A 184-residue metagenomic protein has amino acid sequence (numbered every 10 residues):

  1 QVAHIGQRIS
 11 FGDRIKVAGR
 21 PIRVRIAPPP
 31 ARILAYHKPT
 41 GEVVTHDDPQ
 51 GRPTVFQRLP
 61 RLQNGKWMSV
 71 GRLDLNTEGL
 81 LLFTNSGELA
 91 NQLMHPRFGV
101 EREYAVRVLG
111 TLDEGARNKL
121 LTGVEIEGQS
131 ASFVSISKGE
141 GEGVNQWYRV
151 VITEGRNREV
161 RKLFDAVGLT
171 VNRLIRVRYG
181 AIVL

Functional and structural regions predicted by a protein language model:
Q1-L184: Basic, flexible Lys/Arg- and Gly-enriched helix-loop patches that mediate nucleic-acid binding at interfaces with rRNA
